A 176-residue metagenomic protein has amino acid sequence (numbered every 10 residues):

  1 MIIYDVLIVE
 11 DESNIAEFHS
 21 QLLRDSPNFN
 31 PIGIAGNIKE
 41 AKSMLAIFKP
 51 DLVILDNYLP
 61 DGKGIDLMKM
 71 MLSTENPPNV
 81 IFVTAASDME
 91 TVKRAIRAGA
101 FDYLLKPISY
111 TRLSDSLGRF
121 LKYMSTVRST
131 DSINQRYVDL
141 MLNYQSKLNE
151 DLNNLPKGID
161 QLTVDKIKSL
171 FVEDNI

Functional and structural regions predicted by a protein language model:
E10: Conserved acidic carboxylate
I34-L52: Acidic, metal-coordinating helix/loop segments flanking the phosphotransfer/catalytic sites of two-component signaling
N37, K63-D66: Acidic catalytic/metal-coordinating carboxylates
D56-N57, T84: Active-site residues of response regulator receiver
I65-N76: Short amphipathic alpha-helix used as the core "switch/output" element in two-component signaling
K106: A Lys-centered signature of the CheY-like receiver
V138-I176: C-terminal output/effector regions of signal-responsive regulators
